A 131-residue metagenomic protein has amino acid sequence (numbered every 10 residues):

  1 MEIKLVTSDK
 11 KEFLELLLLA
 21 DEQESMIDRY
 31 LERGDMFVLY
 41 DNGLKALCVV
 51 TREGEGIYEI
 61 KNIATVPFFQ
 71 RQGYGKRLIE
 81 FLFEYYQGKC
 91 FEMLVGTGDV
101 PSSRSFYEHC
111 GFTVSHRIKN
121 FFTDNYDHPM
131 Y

Functional and structural regions predicted by a protein language model:
M1-M26: Short amphipathic alpha-helix that is part of the acyltransferase structural core
V38, G43-A64: Conserved beta-strand in the GNAT
I63-R71, G98: A short, internal acetyl-CoA/4′-phosphopantetheine-binding micro-motif in the GNAT/acyltransferase core
F69, G73-F81: Conserved acetyl-CoA pyrophosphate-binding loop and the N-cap/start of the following alpha-helix in GNAT-like
Y86-D99: Conserved GNAT acetyl-CoA-binding A-motif
L94-G96, T113-Y131: Conserved catalytic-core motifs of GNAT/GCN5-like acyltransferases
F106-E108, F112: Conserved active-site tyrosine of GNAT-family acetyltransferases
